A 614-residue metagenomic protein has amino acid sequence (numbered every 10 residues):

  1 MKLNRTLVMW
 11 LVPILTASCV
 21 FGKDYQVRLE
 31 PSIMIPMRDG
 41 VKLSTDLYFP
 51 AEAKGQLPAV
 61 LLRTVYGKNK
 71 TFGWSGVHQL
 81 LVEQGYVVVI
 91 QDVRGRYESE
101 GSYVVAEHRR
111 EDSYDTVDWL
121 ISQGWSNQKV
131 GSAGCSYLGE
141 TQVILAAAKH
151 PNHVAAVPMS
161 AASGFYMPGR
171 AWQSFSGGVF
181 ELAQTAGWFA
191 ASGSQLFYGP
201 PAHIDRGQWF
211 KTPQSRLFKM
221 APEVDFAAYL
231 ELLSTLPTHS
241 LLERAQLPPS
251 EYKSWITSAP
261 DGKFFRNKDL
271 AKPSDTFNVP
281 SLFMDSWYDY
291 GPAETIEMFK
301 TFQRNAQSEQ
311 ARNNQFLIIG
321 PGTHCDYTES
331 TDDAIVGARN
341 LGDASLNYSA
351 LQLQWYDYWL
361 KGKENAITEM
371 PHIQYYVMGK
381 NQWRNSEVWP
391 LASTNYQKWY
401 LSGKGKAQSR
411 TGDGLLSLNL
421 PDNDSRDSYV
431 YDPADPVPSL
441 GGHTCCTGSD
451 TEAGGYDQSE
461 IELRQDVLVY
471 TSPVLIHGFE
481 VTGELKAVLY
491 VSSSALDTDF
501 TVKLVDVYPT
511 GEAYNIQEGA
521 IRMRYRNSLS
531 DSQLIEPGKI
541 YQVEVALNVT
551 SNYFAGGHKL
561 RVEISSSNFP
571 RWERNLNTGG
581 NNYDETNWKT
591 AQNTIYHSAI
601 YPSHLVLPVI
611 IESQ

Functional and structural regions predicted by a protein language model:
F21-G55, T471-H477, D531: N-terminal cap/lid segment of alpha/beta-hydrolase-fold proteins
A51-S122, R170-W172, G178, T328-N340 (+6 more regions): Cap/lid segment of the alpha/beta-hydrolase catalytic domain
S75, E83, A147-K149, A155-T276: Accessory cap/linker subdomain of secreted extracellular hydrolases
W125-Y137: Alpha/beta-hydrolase fold nucleophile elbow
G139-H150: Short glycine-enriched nucleophile-adjacent loop and the immediately C-terminal alpha-helix near the catalytic center
I204, Q208-S240, Y327, D333-Q614: C-terminal, loop-rich substrate-recognition/catalytic regions characterized by aromatic stacking residues
F277, F283-D285: Short beta-strand/loop motif that positions the catalytic acidic residue of the alpha/beta-hydrolase fold
A293-Q315: Active-site-adjacent alpha-helix of alpha/beta-hydrolase-fold enzymes
